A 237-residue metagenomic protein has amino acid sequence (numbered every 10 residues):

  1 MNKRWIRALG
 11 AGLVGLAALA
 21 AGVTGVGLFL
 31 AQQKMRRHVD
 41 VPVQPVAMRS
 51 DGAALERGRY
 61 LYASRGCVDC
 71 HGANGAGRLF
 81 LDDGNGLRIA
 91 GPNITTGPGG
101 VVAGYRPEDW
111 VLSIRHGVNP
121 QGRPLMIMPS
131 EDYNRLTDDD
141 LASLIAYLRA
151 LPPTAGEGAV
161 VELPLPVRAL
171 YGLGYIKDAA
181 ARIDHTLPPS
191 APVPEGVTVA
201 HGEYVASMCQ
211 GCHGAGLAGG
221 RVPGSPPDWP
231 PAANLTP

Functional and structural regions predicted by a protein language model:
N2-H38: N-terminal type II signal-anchor transmembrane helix that functions as the membrane-insertion/stop-transfer segment
T24, L28, R106-N119, D132-G158: C-terminal capping alpha-helices of c-type cytochrome domains
G27-D51, A73-G91: Conserved N-terminal glycine/acidic-rich loop preference
H38-A63, Y175-A206: Electrostatic cytochrome c docking/interface patches
R59, A63-R88, H116-R123, L151-A155 (+1 more regions): Periplasmic/extracellular electron-transfer cofactor-ligation site, primarily the c-type cytochrome heme-c attachment
L61, G91-I94, V102-I114, M128 (+6 more regions): Short, structured motif recognition centered on aromatic/hydrophobic residues
D83, A90-A103, H116-D139, A159-E162 (+1 more regions): Axial heme c-ligation environment in periplasmic c-type cytochrome domains
G156-L170: Extended, well-folded interaction surfaces typified by the phenylalanyl-tRNA synthetase beta subunit core
